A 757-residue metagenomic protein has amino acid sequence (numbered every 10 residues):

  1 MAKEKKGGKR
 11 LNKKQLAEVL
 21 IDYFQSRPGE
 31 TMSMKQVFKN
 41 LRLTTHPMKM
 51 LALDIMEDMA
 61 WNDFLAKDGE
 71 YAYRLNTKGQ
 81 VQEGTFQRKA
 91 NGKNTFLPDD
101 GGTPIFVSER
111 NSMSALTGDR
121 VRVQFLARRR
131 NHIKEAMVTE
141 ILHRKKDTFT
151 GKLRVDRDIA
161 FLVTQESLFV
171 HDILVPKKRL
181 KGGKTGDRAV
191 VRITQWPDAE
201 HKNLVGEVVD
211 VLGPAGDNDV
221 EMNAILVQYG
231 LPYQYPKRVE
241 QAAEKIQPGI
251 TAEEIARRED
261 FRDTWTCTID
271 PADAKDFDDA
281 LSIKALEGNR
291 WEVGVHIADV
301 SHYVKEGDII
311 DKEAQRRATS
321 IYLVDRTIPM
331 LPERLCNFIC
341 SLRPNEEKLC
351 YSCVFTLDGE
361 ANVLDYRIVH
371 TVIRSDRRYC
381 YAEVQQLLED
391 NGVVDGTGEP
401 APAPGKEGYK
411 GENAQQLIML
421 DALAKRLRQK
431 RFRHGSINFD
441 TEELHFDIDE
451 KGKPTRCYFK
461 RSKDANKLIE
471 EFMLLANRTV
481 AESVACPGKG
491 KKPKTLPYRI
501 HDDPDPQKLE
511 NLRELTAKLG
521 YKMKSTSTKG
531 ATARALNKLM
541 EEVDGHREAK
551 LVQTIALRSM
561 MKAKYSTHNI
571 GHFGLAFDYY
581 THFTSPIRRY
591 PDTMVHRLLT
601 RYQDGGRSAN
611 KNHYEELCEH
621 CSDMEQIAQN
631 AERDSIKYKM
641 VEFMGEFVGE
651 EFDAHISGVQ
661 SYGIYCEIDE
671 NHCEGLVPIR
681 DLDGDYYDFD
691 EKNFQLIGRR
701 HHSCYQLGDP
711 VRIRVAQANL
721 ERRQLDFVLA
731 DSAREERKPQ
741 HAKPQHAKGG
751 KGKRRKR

Functional and structural regions predicted by a protein language model:
M1-K14, Y686-Q695, L729-R757: Acidic, low-complexity intrinsically disordered tails
A2-G294, S301-C350, R378, Q385-Q386 (+3 more regions): Charge-lined substrate channels and their catalytic hotspots, especially those that engage the 3′ end of RNA
K39, V190, Q195-P197, A224 (+7 more regions): Electropositive polyanion-binding surfaces
Q82, T103-I105, K134, F149 (+8 more regions): Short beta-strand segments
P98, T164, D358, D449 (+4 more regions): Acidic/polar residues at beta-strand termini and the immediately following turn/coil
T103-S108, F169-V175, H672-D690: A short macromolecule-binding patch
G151, H201, Q717-A730: Internal insertion modules embedded within essential enzymes
H702-Q706: Divalent-cation-assisted or electrostatically stabilized phosphate/pyrophosphate-binding catalytic cores
